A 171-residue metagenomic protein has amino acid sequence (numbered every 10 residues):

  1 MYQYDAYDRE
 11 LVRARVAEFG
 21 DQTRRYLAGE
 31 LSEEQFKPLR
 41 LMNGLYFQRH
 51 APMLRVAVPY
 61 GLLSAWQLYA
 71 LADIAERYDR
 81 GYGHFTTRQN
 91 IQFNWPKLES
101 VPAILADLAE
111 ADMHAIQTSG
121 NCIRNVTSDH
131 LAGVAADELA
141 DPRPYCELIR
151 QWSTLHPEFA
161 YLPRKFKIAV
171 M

Functional and structural regions predicted by a protein language model:
M1-L54, W66, A70, I74 (+1 more regions): Iron-sulfur (Fe-S) cluster-binding modules
L27-L31, A51-M171: Small-residue-enriched alpha-helical segments and adjacent helix-cap loops that form tight helix-helix packing
